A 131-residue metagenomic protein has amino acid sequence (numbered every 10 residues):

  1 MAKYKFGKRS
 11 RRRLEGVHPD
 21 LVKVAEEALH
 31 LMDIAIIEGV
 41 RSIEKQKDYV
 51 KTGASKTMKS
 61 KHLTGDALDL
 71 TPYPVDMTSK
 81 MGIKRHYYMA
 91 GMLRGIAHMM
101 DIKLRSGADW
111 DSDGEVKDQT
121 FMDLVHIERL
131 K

Functional and structural regions predicted by a protein language model:
M1-A35: Active-site acidic/histidine clusters and adjacent loop/turn architecture that either coordinate catalytic ions
S10, L14, Q46-V50, H86: Charged, low-complexity, helix-prone segments enriched in Lys/Glu/Asp/Gln
E15, K56-K131: Catalytic cores and adjacent binding grooves of peptidoglycan-active enzymes
P19, K23, E44, Y88: Short, well-structured alpha-helical interface segments that form or flank functional binding sites
D20, A35, A54-K56, D113: Residue-level detector of functional hotspots within protein domains
A25-T52, M99, G107-D109: Extended, low-complexity, intrinsically disordered C-terminal regulatory tails of eukaryotic serine/threonine kinases
